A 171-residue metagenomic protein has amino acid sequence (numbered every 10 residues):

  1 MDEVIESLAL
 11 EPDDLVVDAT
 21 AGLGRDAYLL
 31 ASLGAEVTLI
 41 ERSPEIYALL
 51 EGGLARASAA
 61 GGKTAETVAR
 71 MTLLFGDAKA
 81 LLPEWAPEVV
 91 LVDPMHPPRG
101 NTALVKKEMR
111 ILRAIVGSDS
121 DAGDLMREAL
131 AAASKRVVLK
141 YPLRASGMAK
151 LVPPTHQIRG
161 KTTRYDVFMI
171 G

Functional and structural regions predicted by a protein language model:
M1-V16, G24, S32, I158-T162: S-adenosyl-L-methionine
D14, E88, K135: Conserved acidic residues
D14-L49: Basic (Lys/Arg-enriched) interaction patch that binds polyanionic ligands
V17-R25, P87-K106: Conserved proline-anchored active-site loop of SAM-dependent methyltransferases that bridges a beta-strand
E36, I40-V89: S-adenosyl-L-methionine
D77-L81, G117-L130: A short, acidic, amphipathic alpha-helical segment used as a generic capping/interface helix at domain edges
P94-L125: Mobile active-site "lid"/loop adjacent to the S-adenosyl-L-methionine
A122-M169: Conserved Class I SAM-dependent methyltransferase catalytic core
